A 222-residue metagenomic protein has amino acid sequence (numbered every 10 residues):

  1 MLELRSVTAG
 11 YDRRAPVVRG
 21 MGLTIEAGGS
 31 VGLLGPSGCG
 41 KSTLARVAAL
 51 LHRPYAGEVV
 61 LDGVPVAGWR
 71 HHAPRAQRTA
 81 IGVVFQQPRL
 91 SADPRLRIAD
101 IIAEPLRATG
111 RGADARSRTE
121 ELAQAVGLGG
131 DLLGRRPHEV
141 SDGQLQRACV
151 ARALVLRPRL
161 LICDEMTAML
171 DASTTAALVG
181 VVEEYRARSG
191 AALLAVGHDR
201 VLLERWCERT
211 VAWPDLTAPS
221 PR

Functional and structural regions predicted by a protein language model:
A49: Helix-to-loop junction immediately C-terminal to a conserved catalytic motif
G57-G68: Conserved ABC transporter NBD signature motif
V66-G82, L96, D100, A108: ABC ATPase NBD coupling module
D114-D131: Conserved ABC ATPase "signature" region
R136-V140, Q144: Conserved ABC ATPase signature
V150: Hydrophobic anchor residue at the start of the ABC signature
R157: Conserved catalytic motifs of ABC-family nucleotide-binding domains
